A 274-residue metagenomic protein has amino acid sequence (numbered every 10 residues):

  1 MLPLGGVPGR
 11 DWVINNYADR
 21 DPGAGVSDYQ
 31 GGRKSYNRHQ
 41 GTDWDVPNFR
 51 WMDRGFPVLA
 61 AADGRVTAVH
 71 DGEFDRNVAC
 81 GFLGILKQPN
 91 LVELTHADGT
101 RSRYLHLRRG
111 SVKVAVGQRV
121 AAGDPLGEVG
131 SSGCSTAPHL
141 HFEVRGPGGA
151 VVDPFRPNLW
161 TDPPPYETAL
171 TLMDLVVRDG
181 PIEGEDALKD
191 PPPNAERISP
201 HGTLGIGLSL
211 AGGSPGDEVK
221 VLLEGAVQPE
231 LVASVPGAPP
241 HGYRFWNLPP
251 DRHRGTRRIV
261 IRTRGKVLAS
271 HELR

Functional and structural regions predicted by a protein language model:
M1-P89, A122, T161-G212: Surface-exposed, glycine-biased beta-strand/turn segments
W44, C80-H96, T100, L107 (+1 more regions): Conserved, short, structured surface segments that act as functional micro-motifs
M52-G55, L59-A60, T100-G123: Short histidine-centered loop motifs in beta-beta connectors
S214-E224: Beta-strand-rich binding/interaction modules
V227-P239: Solvent-exposed serine/threonine-rich low-complexity stretches and specific carbohydrate-binding patches
P236-P249: Aromatic sugar-binding surface patches on proteins that engage polysaccharides or sugar-phosphate polymers
R254-G265: Short, aromatic- and glycine-rich surface loops/edge beta-strands on solvent-exposed regions
V267-R274: Edge beta-strands of extracellular beta-sandwich domains
